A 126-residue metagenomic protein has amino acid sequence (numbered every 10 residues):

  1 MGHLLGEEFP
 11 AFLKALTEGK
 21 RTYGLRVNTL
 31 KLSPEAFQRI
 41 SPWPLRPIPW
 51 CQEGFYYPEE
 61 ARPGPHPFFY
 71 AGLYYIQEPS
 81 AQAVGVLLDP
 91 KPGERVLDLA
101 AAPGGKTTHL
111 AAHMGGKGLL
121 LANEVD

Functional and structural regions predicted by a protein language model:
M1-D126: S-adenosylmethionine
